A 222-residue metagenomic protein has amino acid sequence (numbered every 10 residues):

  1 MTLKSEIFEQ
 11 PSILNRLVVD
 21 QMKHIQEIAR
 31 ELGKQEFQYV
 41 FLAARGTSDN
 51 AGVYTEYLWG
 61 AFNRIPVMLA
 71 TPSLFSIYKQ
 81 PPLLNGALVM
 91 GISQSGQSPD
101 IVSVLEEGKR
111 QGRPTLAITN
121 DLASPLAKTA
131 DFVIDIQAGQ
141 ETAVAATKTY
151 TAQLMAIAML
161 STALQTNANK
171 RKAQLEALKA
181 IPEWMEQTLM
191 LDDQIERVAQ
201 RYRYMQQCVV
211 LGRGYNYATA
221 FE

Functional and structural regions predicted by a protein language model:
M1-Q38, L191: An N-terminal, well-structured beta->alpha segment
T2, E27, Y54, S103 (+2 more regions): Short Gly/charged-rich anion-binding patches and loops
T2, E6-S12, L154-Y204: YjeF_N-associated NAD(P)HX repair module
E6-E9, D100, E141, E222: Acidic-residue sensor for enzyme active/binding pockets
V18-V19, A51-T55, A220-E222: Short, glycine/acidic-enriched capping/hinge loops at junctions between secondary-structure elements
H24-Q26, G33-I181, R213: Glycine-rich phosphate-binding loops that contact phosphosugars or nucleotide phosphates
R203-E222: Acidic catalytic cores of enzymes that act on phosphate-bearing nucleotides/polynucleotides
